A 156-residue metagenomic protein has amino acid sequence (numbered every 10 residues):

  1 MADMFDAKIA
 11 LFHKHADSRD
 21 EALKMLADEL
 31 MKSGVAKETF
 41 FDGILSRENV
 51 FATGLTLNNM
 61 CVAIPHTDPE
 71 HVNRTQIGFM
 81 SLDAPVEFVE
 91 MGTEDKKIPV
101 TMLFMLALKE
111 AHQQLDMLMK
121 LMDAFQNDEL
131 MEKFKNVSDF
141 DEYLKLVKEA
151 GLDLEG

Functional and structural regions predicted by a protein language model:
M1-G156: Cytosolic covalent-transfer regions centered on His/Cys nucleophiles that carry phosphoryl or persulfide groups
